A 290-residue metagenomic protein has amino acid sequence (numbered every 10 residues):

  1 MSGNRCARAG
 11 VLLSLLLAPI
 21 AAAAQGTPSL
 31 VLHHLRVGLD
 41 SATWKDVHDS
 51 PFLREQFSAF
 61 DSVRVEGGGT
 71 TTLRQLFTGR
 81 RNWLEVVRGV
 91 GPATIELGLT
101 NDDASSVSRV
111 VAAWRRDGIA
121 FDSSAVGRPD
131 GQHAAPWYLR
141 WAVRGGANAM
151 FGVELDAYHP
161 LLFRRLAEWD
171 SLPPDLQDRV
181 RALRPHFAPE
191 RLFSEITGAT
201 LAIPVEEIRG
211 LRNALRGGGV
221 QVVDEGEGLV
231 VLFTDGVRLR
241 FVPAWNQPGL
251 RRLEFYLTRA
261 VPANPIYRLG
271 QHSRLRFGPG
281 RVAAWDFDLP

Functional and structural regions predicted by a protein language model:
S2-V11: Bacterial N-terminal signal peptides that target proteins for export
G10-P19: Bacterial N-terminal signal peptides
A22-A24: Boundary at the C-terminal end of the N-terminal hydrophobic targeting segment
G26-L32: Hydrophobic, proline/glycine-rich low-complexity stretches
G38-W83, G127, D156-A182, A188-R191 (+1 more regions): Core segments of cupin and vicinal oxygen chelate
T43-H48, D103-V110, E207-G210, V261-P265: Short, conserved charged micro-motifs
Q75-R115: Long, hydrophobic/aromatic-enriched structural stretches that serve as scaffold segments
N82, V90, R109-S194, D224-P290: Vicinal oxygen chelate
